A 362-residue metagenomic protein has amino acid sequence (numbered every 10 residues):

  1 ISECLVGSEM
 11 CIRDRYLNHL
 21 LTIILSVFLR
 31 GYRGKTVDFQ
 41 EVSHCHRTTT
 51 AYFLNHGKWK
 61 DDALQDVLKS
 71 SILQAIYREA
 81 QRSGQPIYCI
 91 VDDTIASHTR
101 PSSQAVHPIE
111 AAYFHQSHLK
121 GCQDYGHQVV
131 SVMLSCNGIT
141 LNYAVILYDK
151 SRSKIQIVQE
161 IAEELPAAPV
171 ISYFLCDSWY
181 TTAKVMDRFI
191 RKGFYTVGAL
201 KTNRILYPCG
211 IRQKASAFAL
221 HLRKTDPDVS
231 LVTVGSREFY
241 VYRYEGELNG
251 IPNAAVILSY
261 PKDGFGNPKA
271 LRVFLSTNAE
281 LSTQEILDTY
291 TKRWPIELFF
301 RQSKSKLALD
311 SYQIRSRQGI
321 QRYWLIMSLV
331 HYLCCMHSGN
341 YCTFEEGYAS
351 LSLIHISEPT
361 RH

Functional and structural regions predicted by a protein language model:
I1-I12, H355-T360: Short, small-residue-biased leader/transition segments that mark boundaries at the very start of proteins
S8-E9, R13-L64, L68: Gly/serine-rich nucleotide phosphate-binding loop at the start of the catalytic core of nucleotide/ADP-ribose-handling
T22, D38-F39, Q85-T99, V132 (+5 more regions): Short, conserved catalytic/metal-binding motifs centered on acidic residues
T49-F53, G57, Y113-I171, A254-V273 (+1 more regions): Electropositive, glycine- and tryptophan-enriched low-complexity nucleic-acid-binding patches
H56-N137: Active-site-proximal, Lys/Arg-enriched surface segment that forms a nucleic-acid-binding/basic interface patch
I95, T283-Q313: Short amphipathic alpha-helical "interface-anchor" segments enriched in bulky aromatics
I146-Y260, Y341, E345-S352: An internal, acidic/charged active-site-proximal segment that coordinates divalent cations and/or engages
S311-L353: Basic, amphipathic alpha-helical segments enriched in Lys/Arg and hydrophobic/aromatic residues
